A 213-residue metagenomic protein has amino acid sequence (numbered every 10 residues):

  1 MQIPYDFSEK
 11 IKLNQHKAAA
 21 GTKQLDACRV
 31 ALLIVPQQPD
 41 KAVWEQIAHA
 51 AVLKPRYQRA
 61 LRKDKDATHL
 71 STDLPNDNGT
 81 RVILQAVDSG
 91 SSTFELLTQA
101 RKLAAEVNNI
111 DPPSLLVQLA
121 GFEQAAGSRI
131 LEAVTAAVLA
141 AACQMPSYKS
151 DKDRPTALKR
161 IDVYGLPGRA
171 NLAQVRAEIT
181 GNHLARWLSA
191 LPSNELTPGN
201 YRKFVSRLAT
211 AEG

Functional and structural regions predicted by a protein language model:
M1-G213: Short amphipathic alpha-helical segment within the helicase RecA-like ATPase core that mediates nucleic-acid
